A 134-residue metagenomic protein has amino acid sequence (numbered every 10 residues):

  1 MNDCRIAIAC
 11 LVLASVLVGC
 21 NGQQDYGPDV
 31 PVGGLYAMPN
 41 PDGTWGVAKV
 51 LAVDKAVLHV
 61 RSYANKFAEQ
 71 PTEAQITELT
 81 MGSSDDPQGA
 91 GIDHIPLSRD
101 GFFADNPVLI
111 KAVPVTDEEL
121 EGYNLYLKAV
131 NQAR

Functional and structural regions predicted by a protein language model:
M1-I8: Bacterial N-terminal signal peptides that target proteins for export
V18-G19: C-terminal motif of bacterial Sec signal peptides marking the signal peptidase cleavage site
G22-Q24: Charge-rich, low-complexity intrinsically disordered and helical linker regions
Y26-P39: Short coil-to-beta transition motif at edge beta-strands of beta-rich domains
P41-G43: Glycine-centered tight beta-turn/hairpin loop motif at sheet-sheet or coil-to-beta transitions
W45-V53: Short beta-strand-centered aromatic/proline hotspots
V53-E73: Basic/aromatic-rich interaction segments and small domains that mediate binding to polyanionic partners
Q75-R134: Beta-strand-rich cores of mature extracytoplasmic or soluble domains
